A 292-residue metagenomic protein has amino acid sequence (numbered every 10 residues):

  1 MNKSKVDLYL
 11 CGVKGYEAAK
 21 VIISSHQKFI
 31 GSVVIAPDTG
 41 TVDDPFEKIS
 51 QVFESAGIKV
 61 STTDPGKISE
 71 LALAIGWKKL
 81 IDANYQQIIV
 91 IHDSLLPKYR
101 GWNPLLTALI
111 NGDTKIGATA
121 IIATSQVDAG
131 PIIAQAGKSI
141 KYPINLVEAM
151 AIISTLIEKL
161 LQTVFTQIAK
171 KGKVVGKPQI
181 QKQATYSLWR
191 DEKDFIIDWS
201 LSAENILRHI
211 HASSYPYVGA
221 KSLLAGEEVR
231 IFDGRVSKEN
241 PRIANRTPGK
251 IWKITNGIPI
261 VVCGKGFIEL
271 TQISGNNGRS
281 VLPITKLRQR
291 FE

Functional and structural regions predicted by a protein language model:
M1-K221, K253-G257, C263-E292: One-carbon transfer enzymes
S213-I258, V262: C-terminal substrate-binding/catalytic lobe of Rossmann-fold NAD(P)-dependent oxidoreductases
